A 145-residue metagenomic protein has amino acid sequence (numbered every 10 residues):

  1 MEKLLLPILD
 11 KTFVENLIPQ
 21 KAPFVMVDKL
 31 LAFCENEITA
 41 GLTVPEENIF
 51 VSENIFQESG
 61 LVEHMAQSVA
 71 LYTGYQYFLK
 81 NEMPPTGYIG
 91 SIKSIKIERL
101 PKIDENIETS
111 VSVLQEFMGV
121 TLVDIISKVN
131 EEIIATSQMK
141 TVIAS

Functional and structural regions predicted by a protein language model:
M1-N36: N-terminal leader/capping segments at the start of a protein or of a new domain
E2-L4, L71, K102-I103, S112-S145: HotDog/MaoC-like acyl-thioester-processing domains
P7-I8, L71-E108: Hydrophobic beta-strand-centered segment that forms part of the acyl-chain substrate-binding groove
A22-Q57: Catalytic strand-loop segment that frames the active site of acyl-thioester-processing enzymes
F24-M26, I107-E108, T121: Hydrophobic core residues within well-ordered beta-strands of beta-rich domains
D28-L31, E98, S112-L114: Conserved positions in beta-strands of structured domains
G41, E47, L100-S110, A135: Terminal leader/tail segments of proteins
T43-Y77: A conserved, well-ordered hydrophobic junction motif at loop->secondary-structure transitions
